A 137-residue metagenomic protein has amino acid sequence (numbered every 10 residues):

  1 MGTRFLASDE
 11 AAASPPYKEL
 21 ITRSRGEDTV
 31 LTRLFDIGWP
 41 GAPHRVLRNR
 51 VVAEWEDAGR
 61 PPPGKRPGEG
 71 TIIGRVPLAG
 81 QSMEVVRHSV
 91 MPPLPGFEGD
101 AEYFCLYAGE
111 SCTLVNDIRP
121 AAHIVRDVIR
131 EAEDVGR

Functional and structural regions predicted by a protein language model:
M1-R137: Conserved active-site-proximal phosphate/metal-binding subdomains
